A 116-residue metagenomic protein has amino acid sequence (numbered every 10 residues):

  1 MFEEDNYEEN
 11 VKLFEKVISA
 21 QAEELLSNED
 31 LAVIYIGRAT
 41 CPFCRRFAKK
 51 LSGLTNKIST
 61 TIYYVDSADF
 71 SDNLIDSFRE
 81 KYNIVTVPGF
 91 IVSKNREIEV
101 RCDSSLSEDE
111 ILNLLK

Functional and structural regions predicted by a protein language model:
M1-A32: N-terminal leader/targeting and pre-domain segments
V33-I34, F43: Short, well-structured hydrophobic secondary-structure segments
I36, S59-I75: Thiol-based oxidoreductase modules, predominantly thioredoxin-like and allied folds used for disulfide exchange
G37-T40, T86: Short pre-active-site segment immediately N-terminal to redox-active cysteine/selenocysteine motifs in thiol-based
C41-C44, F90: The canonical Cys-X-X-Cys-His
R45-I58: Typically the conserved alpha-helix immediately C-terminal to a functionally engaged Cys/Sec in thioredoxin-like
F70-V87: Short Fe-S-cluster ligation motifs
T86, I91-K116: Non-catalytic, surface beta->alpha helical segment in thiol-disulfide oxidoreductase systems
